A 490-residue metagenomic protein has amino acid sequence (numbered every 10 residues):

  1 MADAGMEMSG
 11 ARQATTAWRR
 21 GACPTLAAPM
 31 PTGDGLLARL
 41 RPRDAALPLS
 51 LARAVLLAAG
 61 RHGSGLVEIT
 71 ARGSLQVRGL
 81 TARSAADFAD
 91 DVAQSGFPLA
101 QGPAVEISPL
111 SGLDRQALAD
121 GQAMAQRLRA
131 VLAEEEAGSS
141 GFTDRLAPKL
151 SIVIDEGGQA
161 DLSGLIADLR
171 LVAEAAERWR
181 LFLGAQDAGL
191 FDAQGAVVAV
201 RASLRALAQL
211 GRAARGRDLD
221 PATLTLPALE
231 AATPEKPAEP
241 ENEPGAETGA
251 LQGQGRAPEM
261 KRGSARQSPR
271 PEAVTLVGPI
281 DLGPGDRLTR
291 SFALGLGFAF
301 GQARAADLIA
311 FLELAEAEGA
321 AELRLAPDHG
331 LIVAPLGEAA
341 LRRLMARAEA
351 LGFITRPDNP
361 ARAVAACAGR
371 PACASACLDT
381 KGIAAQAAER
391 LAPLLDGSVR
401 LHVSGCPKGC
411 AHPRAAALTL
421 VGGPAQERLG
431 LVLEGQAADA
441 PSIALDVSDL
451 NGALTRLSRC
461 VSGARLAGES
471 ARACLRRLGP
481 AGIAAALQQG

Functional and structural regions predicted by a protein language model:
A2-T15, G35-F182, F298-Q426: Small-residue-enriched alpha-helical segments and adjacent helix-cap loops that form tight helix-helix packing
A17-M30, F97-L99: Intrinsic, low-complexity N-terminal interaction/targeting segments
P31-R39, L288-G295: Gly-rich Lys/Arg/Thr-decorated short loops/hinges at beta-loop-alpha junctions or inter-strand turns that position
A137-G141, E230-D286: Intrinsically disordered, low-complexity terminal tails and inter-domain linkers enriched for S/T/G/P/D/E
F142, S442-G490: Short flanking/linker segments adjacent to small metal-binding domains or redox-active Cys/His motifs
L150-L219, R414-G463: Mobile "lid/hinge" segments at catalytic clefts and subdomain interfaces of large enzymes
A176-F182, T275-F292: Phosphate/diphosphate-binding glycine-rich loops and adjacent basic-rich segments that engage nucleotide
R217-P234: Terminal amphipathic helices with adjacent charged low-complexity linkers/tails
